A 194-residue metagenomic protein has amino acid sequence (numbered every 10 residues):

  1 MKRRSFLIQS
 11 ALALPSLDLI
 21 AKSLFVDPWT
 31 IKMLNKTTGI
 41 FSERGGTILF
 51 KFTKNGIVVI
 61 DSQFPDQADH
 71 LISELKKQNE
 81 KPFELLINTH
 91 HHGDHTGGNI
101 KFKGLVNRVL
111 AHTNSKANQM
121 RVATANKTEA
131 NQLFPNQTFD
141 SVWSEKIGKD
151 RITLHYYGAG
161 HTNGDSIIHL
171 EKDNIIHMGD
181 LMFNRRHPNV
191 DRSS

Functional and structural regions predicted by a protein language model:
R3-S23: N-terminal export signals
W29-S73, S166-L170, N174-D180: Conserved beta-strand hairpin/beta-sheet module of binuclear metal-dependent hydrolase folds, prominently
T30-T38, A123-K127, G148-T153: Short Pro/Gly-enriched beta-strand edge/turn motifs at strand-loop
M33, S42, F102-K103, A130-Q132 (+3 more regions): Extracellular/periplasmic catalytic domains that process cell-envelope and extracellular macromolecules
G56-I57, F64-P65, S144, R151 (+1 more regions): Metallo-beta-lactamase
D61-A68, H92-H95, Q132, S194: Solvent-exposed, acidic/flexible segments
Q67, H91-G97, K116-Q119, T162-G164 (+1 more regions): Active-site environment of divalent metal-dependent phosphoester hydrolases
K76-S144: Active-site HxH/HxHxD metal-binding segment of metal-dependent hydrolases
